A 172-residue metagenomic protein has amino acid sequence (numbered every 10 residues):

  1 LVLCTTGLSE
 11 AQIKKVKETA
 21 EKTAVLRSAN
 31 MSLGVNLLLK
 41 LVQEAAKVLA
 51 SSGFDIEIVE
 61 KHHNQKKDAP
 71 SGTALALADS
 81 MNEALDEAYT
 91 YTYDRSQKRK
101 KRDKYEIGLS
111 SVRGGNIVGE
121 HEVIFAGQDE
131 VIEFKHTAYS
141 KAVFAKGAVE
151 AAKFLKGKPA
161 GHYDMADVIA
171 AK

Functional and structural regions predicted by a protein language model:
C4-L26, N36-K47: Rossmann-fold NAD(P)-binding glycine/threonine-rich loop
T6-L8, N30-M31, K61-H63: Short, ordered loop/turn segments at secondary-structure junctions
S9, M31, V35-L38, P70 (+1 more regions): Hydrophobic alpha-helical segments and helix-packing faces
E18-S28, G127-F134: Glycine/charged-rich beta-loop-alpha catalytic/anionic-binding loops adjacent to active sites
A50: Rossmann-like dinucleotide/flavin-binding elements
G53-K172: C-terminal substrate-binding/catalytic lobe of Rossmann-fold NAD(P)-dependent oxidoreductases
